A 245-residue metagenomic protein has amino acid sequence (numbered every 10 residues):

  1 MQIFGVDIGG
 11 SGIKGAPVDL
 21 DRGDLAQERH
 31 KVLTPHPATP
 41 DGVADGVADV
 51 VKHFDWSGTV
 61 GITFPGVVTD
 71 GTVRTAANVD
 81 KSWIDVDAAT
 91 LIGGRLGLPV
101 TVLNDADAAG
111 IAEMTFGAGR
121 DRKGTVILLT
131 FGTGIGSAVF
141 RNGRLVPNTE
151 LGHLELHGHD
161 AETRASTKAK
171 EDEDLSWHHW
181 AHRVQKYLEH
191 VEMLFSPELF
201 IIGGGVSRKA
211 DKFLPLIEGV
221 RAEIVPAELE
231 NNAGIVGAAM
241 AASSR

Functional and structural regions predicted by a protein language model:
M1-T59, V68-T72, T90-V100, A112-L128 (+1 more regions): ATP-binding/phosphotransfer module of carbohydrate and carboxylate kinases, centering on a glycine-rich
V73-D85: A charged helix-plus-loop insertion that forms the helical arch/lid used to bind and gate nucleic-acid substrates
N78-D80, N104, N231: Asparagine-centered polar/low-complexity signal
D105, G132, A238: Active-site glycine-centered loops adjacent to acidic/histidine catalytic or metal-binding residues that shape
